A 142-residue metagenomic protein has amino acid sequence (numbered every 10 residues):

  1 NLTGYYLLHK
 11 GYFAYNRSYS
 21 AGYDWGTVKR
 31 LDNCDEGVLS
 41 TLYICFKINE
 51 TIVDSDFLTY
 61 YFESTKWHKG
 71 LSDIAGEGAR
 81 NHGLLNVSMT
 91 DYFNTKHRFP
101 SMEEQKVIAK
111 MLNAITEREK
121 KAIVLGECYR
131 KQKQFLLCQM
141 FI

Functional and structural regions predicted by a protein language model:
L2-T3, H82: A structural connector/turn signal
Y5, H9-W67: A short beta-sheet element
E36-L42, E77-E103: A short glycine-rich beta-alpha junction/loop motif
T41-I44, D56-F57, T90-N94, K110 (+1 more regions): Positions in alpha-helical segments
R98-I142: Amphipathic alpha-helical coiled-coil/heptad-repeat segments
